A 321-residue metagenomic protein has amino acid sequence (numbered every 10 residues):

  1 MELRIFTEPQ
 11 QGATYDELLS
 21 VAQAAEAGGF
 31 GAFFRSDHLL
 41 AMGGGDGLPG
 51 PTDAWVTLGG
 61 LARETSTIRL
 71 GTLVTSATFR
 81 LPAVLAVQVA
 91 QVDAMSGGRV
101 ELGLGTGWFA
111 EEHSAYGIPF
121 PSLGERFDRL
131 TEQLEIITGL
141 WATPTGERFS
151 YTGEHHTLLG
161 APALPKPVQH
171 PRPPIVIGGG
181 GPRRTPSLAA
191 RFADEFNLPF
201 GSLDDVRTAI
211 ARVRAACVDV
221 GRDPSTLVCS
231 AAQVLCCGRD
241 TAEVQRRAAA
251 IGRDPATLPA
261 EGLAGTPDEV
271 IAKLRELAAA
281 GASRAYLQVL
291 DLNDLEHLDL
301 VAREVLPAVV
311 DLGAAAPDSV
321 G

Functional and structural regions predicted by a protein language model:
M1-G321: Active-site-adjacent structural elements that line small-molecule/cofactor binding pockets in enzymes
